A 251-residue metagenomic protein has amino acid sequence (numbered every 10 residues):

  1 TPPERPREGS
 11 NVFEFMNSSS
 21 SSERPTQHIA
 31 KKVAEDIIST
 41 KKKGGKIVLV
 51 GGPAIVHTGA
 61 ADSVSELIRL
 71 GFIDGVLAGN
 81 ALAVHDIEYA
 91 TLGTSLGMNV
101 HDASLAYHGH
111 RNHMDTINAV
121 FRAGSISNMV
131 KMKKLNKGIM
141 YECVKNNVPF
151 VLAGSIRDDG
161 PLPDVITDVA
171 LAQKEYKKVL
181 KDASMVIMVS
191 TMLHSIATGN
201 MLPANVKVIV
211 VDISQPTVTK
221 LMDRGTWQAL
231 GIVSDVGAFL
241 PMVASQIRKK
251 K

Functional and structural regions predicted by a protein language model:
T1-S18, P25-K32, M140-K145: Short, compositionally biased "basic patch" segments
P2-E4, G59-S63, D86-L92, L162-V165 (+2 more regions): Short acidic, glycine/serine/threonine-rich loops at helix termini
P6-S22, K43, I117-A123, R157-D159: Gly-rich Lys/Arg/Thr-decorated short loops/hinges at beta-loop-alpha junctions or inter-strand turns that position
P25-T40, T217-M222, F239-L240: Structured alpha-helical segments in the cores of large, soluble enzyme domains
K31-I47, L67, E142-K145, V179-A183: Glycine-rich phosphate/diphosphate-binding loops that line cofactor/substrate pockets in enzymes
I47, S65-I68, F72-N118, M188: Active-site histidine-anchored catalytic micro-motif
G52-T58, A81-V84, D158, T191-S195: Gly/Ser/Thr-rich loops at beta-strand to alpha-helix junctions that form or flank small-molecule/cofactor-binding
N99-K251: C-terminal functional extensions of proteins
